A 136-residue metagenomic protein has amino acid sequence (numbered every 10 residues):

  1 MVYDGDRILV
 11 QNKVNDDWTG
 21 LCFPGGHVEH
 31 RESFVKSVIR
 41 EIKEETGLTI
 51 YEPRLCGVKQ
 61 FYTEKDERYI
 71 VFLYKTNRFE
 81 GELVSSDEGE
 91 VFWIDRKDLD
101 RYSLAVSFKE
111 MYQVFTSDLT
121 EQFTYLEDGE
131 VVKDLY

Functional and structural regions predicted by a protein language model:
M1-C22, I50, R54: N-terminal strand-loop-strand
V10, G57, W93-D95, T124-Y125: Structural signal for conserved beta-strand scaffold positions within catalytic alpha/beta enzyme cores
Q11-N12, V84-S86, Q122-Y125: Short, hydrophobic secondary-structure boundary micro-motifs
C22, H27-V28: Gly/Ser/Thr-rich beta-alpha loop segments that engage phosphate groups in nucleotides
V28-Y51, Y62-M111, Y136: Unchanged
C56-Y62: Short, solvent-exposed loop/turn elements at beta->coil junctions and helix N-caps that rim active or binding pockets
Q113-Y136: Charged phosphate-binding loop/patch that engages nucleotide di/tri-phosphates or the phosphate backbone of nucleic
